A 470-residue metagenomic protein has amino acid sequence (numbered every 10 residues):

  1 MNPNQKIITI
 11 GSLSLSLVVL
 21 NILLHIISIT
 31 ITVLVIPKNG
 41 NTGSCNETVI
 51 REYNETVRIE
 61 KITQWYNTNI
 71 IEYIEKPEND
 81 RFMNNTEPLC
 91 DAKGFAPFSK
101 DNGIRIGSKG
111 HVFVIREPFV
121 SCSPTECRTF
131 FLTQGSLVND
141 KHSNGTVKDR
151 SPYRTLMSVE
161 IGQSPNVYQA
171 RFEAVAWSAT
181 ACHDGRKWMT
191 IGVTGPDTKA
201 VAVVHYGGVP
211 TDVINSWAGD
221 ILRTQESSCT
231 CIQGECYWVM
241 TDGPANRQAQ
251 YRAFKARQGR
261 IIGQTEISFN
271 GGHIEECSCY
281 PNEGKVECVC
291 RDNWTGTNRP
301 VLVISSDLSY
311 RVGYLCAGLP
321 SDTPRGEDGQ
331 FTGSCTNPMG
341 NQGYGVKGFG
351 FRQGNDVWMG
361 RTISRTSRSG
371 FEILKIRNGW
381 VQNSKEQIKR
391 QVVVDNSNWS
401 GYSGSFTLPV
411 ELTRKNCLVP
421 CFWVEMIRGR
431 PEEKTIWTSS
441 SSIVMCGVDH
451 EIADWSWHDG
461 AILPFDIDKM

Functional and structural regions predicted by a protein language model:
I8-S16, N21-N39: Alpha-helical transmembrane segments in eukaryotic/viral proteins
K61, I71, V112-F113, C127-T133 (+11 more regions): Short beta-strand elements that form the blades of beta-propeller/WD-repeat-like and other beta-sheet-rich scaffold
W65, R150-T155, V167-A174, D212-D220 (+4 more regions): Beta-propeller fold detector
K100-E126, F131-T133: Beta-strand-rich domains and repeat architectures in extracellular enzymes and scaffolds, especially beta-propellers
G110-F119, A170-C182, D220-T230, G271-C279 (+2 more regions): Repeated scaffold domains used in trafficking and secretory/extracellular systems, primarily beta-propellers
G135-L156, D197-V203, N246-A253, G296-V303 (+3 more regions): Structural motif
Q258, P320, I376-V381: Short loop/turn segments immediately following beta-strands, especially the blade-tip and inter-blade linker loops
